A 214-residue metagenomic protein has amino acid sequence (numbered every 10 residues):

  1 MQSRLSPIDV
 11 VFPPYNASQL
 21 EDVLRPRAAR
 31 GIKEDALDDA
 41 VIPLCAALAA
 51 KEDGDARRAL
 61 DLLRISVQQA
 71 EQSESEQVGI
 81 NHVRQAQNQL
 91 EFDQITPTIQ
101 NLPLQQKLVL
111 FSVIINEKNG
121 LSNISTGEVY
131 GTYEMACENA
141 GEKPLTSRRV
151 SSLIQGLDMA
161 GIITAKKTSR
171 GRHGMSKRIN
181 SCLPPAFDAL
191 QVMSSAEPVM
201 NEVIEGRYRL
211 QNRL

Functional and structural regions predicted by a protein language model:
M1-P14: A short helix-turn-beta junction within AAA+ P-loop NTPase domains corresponding to the substrate/partner-engaging
F12-D53: Conserved small helical "lid"/interfacial subdomain of P-loop NTPases
V23, K51-G54, N101-L104, L108: P-loop NTPase nucleotide-binding module
L48, Q69, S112-N116, T132: Short amphipathic alpha-helical elements of helix-turn-helix/winged-helix folds
E52-V67, E76-G79: The conserved phosphate-sensing helix
Q69-Q94: Conserved C-terminal helix/linker of AAA+ ATPases
F92-N123: Short alpha-helical segments that sit at the start of domains
G120-L214: Terminal-proximal interaction/regulatory segments of ATP-powered molecular machines
